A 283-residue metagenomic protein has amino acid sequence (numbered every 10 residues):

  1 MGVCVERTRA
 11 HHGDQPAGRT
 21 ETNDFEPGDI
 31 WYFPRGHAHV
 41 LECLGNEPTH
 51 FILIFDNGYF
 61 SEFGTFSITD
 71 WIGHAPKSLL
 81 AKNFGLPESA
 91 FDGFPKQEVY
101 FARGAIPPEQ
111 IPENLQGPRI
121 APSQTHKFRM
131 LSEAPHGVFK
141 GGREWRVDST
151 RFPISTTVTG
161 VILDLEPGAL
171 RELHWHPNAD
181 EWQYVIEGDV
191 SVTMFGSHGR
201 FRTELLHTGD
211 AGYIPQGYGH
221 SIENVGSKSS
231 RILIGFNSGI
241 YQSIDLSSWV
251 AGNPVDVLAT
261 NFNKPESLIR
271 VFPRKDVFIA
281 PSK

Functional and structural regions predicted by a protein language model:
M1, T22-N23, I162, W182 (+1 more regions): Short, surface-exposed secondary-structure edge patches
M1-A17, P167-L170, H176-S197: Glycine- and acidic-residue-biased ligand/ion/polar-headgroup-sensing regions
V5, D24-N46, I54-D56, L165-G168 (+2 more regions): Conserved metal-binding segment of the jelly-roll/cupin
R9-H12, G18-R19, V40, P48 (+5 more regions): Short loop/beta submotifs within extracellular cysteine-rich repeat domains
D14-A17, G45, T65-S67, W175-N178 (+3 more regions): Short coil/turn segments at secondary-structure boundaries
T20-W31, G58-E62, T69-S78, R200-Y213 (+2 more regions): Short amphipathic alpha-helical linker/capping segments at the junctions of internal repeats and modular domains
N46-T65, Y213, K228-L246: A short hydrophobic beta-strand segment most commonly corresponding to one strand of the jelly-roll/cupin
L79-E166, E172, S248, F262-K283: A short, N-terminal "cap"/entry segment at the start of jelly-roll beta-barrel domains of the cupin/DSBH fold
